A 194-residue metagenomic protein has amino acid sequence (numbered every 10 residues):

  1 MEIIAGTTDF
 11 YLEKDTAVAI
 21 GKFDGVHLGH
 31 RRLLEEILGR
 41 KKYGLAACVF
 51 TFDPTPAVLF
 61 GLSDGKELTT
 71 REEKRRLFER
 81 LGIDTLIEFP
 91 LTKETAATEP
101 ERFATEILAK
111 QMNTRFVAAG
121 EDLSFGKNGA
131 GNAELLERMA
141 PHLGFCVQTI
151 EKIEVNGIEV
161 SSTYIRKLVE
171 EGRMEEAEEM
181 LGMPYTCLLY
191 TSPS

Functional and structural regions predicted by a protein language model:
T7-R71: N-terminal catalytic cores of NTP/NDP-binding nucleotidyl/phosphoryl-transfer enzymes
D15, D84, R115: Conserved acidic residues
R40-K41, F78, A140: A generic structural signal for well-ordered alpha-helical segments
Y43-L45, I83, F145, M183: Short glycine/serine/threonine/alanine-rich loop segments
A47-Q111: Active-site-proximal cofactor/substrate-binding loop regions of enzyme domains
A97-L189: Classical nucleotidyltransferase
Y190-S194: Conserved small/polar residues in nucleotide/adenosyl-binding loops
